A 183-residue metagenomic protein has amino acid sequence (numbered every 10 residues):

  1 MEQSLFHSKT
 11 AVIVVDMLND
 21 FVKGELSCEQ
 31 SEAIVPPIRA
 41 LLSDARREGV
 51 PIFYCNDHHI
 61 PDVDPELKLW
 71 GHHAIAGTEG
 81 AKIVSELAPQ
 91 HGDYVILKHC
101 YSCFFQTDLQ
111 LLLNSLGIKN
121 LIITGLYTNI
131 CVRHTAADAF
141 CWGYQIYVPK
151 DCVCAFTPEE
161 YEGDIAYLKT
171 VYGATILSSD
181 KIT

Functional and structural regions predicted by a protein language model:
M1-A11, A40-E48, G71-T183: Active-site-adjacent betaalpha module
S8, L26-H58: A short alpha/beta connector and helix-capping loop motif
V14, L18, Y54-C55, P149: Generic enzyme active-site microenvironment
L18, H58-H59, H99, V153: Anionic group-transfer/hydrolysis microenvironments
D20-G24: Short acidic, Gly/Ser-rich segments with clustered Asp/Glu that frequently serve as metal-coordination loops in enzyme
V63-L67: Metal-dependent catalytic neighborhoods of phosphoester/phosphodiester hydrolases
